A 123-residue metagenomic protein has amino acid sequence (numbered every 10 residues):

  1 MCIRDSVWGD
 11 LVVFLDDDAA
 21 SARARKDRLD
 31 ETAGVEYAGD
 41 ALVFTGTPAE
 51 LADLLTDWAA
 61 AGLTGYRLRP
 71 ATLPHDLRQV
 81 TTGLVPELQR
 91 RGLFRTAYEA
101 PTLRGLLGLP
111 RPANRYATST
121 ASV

Functional and structural regions predicted by a protein language model:
R4-V123: C-terminal amphipathic alpha-helical "assembly" element that mediates oligomerization/partner interfaces or acts as
